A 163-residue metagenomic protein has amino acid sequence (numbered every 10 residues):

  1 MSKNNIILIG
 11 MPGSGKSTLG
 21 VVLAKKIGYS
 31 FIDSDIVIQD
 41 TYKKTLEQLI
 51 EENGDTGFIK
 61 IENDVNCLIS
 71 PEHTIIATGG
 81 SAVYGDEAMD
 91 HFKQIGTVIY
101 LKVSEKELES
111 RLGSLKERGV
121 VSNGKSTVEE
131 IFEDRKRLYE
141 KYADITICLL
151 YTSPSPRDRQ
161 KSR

Functional and structural regions predicted by a protein language model:
L8: Hydrophobic anchor at the beta1->P-loop junction of P-loop NTPases
M11: P-loop (Walker A) phosphate-binding loop of NTP-binding proteins
S14: ATP-binding Walker
S17: Walker A/P-loop
I36-A82, D86-H91, L138: ATP-dependent small-molecule kinase phosphotransfer cores that center on conserved nucleotide phosphate-binding segments
I95-K136: A glycine- and Lys/Arg-enriched "phosphate-lid" helix/loop adjacent to the NTP-binding pocket of small-molecule kinases
Y151-P156, Q160: Conserved small/polar residues in nucleotide/adenosyl-binding loops
